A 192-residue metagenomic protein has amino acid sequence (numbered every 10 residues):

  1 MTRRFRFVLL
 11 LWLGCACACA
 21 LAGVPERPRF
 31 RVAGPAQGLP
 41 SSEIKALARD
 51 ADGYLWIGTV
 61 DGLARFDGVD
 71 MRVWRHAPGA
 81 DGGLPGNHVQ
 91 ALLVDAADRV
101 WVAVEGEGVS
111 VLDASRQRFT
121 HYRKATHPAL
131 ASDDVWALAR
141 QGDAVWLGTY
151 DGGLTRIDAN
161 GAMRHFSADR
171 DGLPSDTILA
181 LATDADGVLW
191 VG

Functional and structural regions predicted by a protein language model:
M1-G192: Carboxylate-rich, polar loop motifs that coordinate divalent cations or form catalytic acidic clusters
